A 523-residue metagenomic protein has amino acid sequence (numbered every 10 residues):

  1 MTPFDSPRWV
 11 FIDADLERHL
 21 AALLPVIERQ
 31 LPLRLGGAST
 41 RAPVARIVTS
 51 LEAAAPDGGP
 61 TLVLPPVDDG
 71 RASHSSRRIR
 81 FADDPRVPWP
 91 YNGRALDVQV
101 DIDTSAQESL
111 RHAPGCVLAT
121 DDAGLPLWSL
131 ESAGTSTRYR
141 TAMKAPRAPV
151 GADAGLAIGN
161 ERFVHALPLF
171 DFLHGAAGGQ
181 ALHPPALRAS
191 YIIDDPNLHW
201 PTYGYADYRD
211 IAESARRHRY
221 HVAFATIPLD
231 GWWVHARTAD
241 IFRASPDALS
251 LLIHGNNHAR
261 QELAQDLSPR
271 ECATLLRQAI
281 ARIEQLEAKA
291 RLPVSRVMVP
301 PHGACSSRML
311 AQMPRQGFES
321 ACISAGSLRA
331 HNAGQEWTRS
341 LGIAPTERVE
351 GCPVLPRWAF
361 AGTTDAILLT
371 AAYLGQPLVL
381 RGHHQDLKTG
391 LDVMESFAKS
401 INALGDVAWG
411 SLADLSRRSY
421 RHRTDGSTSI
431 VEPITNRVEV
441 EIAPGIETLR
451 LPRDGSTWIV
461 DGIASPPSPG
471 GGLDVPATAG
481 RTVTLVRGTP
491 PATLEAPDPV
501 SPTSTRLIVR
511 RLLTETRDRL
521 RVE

Functional and structural regions predicted by a protein language model:
P7-F11, L62-A72, H221-P314, C322 (+1 more regions): Metal-dependent polysaccharide deacetylase catalytic core of the NodB/CE4 family, i.e., the active-site-bearing domain
P7-L16, P43-R78, T135: Short alpha-beta junction capping motif
L35-S39, F170, H174-A176, A181-H183 (+4 more regions): C-terminal domain-boundary segment and adjacent tail
P66-G124, I434: An acidic, glycine-rich "communication" segment
A82-D83, P88-Y91, Q99, D103-Q107 (+2 more regions): C-terminal beta-sandwich/jelly-roll accessory domains of carbohydrate-active enzymes
G155-A248, S295-R296, P300: Active-site beta->alpha N-cap acidic-glycine motif
H174-A206, A215, K289-V299, G303-C305 (+2 more regions): Catalytic grooves of carbohydrate-active enzymes
P201, H258-K289, A333-T370: Alpha-helical scaffold elements lining the catalytic groove of polysaccharide deacetylases
